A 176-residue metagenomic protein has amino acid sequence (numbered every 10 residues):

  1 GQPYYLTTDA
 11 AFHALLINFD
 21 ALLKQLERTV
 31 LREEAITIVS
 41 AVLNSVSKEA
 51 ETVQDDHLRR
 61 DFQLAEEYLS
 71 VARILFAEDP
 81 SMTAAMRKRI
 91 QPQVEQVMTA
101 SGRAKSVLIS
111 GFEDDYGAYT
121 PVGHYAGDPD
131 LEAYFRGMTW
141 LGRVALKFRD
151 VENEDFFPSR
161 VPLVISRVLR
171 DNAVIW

Functional and structural regions predicted by a protein language model:
G1-W176: Long, non-catalytic protein-protein interaction scaffolds
